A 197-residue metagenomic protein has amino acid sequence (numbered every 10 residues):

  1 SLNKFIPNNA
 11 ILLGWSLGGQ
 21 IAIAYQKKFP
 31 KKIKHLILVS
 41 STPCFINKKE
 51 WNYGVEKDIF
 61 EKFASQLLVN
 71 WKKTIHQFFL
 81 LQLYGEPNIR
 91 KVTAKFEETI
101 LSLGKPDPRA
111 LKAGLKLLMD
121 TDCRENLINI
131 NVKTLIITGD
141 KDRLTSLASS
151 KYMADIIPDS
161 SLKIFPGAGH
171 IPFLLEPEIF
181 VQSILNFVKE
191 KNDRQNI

Functional and structural regions predicted by a protein language model:
S1-L13, K28, Q182: Active-site loop/oxyanion-hole signature of alpha/beta-hydrolase fold enzymes
L12-G14, V39, I137: Short beta-strand immediately N-terminal to the catalytic nucleophile in serine-hydrolase-like folds
G14-G18, A22: Gly/Ala-rich beta-loop-alpha elbow adjacent to hydrolase catalytic centers
K27, I33-L67: Flexible "cap/lid" loop of the alpha/beta hydrolase fold
V69-T121, E125-N126: Conserved alpha/beta-hydrolase catalytic His-Asp/Glu region
I130, I136-T138, D142: Short beta-strand/loop motif that positions the catalytic acidic residue of the alpha/beta-hydrolase fold
R143-S149: Conserved alpha/beta-hydrolase "acid-adjacent" motif
S160-I197: Catalytic active-site module of serine/aspartate enzymes centered on a nucleophile-bearing elbow/loop
